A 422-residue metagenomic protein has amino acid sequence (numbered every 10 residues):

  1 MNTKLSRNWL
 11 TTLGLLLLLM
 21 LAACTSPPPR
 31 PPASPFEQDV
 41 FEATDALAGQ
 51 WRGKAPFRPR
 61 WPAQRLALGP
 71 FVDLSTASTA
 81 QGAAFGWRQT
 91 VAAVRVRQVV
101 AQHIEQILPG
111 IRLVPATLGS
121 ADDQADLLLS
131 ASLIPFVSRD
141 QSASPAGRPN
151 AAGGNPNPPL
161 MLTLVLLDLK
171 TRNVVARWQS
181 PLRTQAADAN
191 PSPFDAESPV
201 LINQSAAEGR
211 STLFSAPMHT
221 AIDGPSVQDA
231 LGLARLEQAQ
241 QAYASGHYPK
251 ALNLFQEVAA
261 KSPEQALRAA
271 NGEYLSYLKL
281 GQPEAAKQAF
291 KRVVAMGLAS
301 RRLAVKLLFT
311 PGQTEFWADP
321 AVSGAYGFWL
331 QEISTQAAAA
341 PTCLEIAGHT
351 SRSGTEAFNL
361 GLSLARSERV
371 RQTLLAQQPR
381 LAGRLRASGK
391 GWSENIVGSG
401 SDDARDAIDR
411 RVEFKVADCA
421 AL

Functional and structural regions predicted by a protein language model:
C24-W61, G154, M161, V165-E257: C-terminal/domain-edge helix-coil "capping" segments
T25-D39, L298-E332, T350-A357: Short, solvent-exposed beta-strand/turn patches at coil↔beta or beta↔helix junctions that act as interaction loops
A43-P59, T314-A347, Q372-A376, F414-L422: Periplasmic peptidoglycan-binding/anchoring modules of Gram-negative envelope and division proteins
A48-W51, Q64-V72, V114-N155, P159-V165: A short, hydrophobic beta-strand-centered structural micro-motif
A55-L128, T171-V175, Q377: N-terminal segment of the mature soluble domain
W61-A83, L303-Q313, L330-S367, L385-G398: Short, surface-exposed beta-strand segments enriched in small/polar/acidic residues
A83-A93, E284, W317-P320, H349-L422: Periplasmic OmpA-like peptidoglycan-binding domain that tethers envelope proteins to the cell wall
Q228-M296: Alpha-helical protein-protein interaction scaffolds
